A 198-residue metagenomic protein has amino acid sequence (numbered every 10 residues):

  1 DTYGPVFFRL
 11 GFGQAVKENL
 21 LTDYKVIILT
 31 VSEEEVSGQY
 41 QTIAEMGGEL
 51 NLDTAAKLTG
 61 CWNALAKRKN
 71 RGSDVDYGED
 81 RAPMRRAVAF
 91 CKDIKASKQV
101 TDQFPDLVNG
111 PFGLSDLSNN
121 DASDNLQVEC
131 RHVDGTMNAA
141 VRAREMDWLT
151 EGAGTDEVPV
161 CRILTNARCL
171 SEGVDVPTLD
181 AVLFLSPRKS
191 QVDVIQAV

Functional and structural regions predicted by a protein language model:
D1-Y3, F7, R81-A82, C169-E172 (+1 more regions): N-terminal helicase ATP-binding lobe
G4-D93: Conserved interdomain linker/interface between the two RecA-like ATPase lobes of SF2 helicase motors
Q14-A15, T30-E35, I94-K95, N138 (+2 more regions): Conserved nucleotide-binding/hydrolysis micro-motifs of P-loop NTPases
K25, T165, D180-L183: Residues embedded in well-ordered beta-strands within globular domains across many folds
V88, Q99, P111-E172, T178 (+1 more regions): Conserved helicase ATPase core of P-loop NTP-dependent helicases/translocases
F90, F184-S186: Conserved beta-strand segments of the P-loop GTPase G domain that flank and frequently precede/overlap
S190-V198: Conserved SF2 helicase motif VI
